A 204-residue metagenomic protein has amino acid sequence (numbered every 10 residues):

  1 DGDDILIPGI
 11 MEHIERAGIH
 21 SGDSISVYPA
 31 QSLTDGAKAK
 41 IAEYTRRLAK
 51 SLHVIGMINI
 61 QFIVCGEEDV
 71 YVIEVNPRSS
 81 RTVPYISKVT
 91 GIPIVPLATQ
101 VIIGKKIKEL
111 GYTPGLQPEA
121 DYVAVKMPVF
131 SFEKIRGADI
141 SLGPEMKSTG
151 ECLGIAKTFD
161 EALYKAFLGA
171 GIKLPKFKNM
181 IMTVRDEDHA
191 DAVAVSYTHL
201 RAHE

Functional and structural regions predicted by a protein language model:
D1-H189: ATP-dependent carboxylate activation and anion-phosphoryl transfer catalytic cores that bind Mg-ATP to form
A49, S196-Y197: A generic structural signal for well-ordered alpha-helical segments
H189-S196: N-terminal active-site wall of soluble small-molecule enzyme domains
T198-E204: Conserved small/polar residues in nucleotide/adenosyl-binding loops
